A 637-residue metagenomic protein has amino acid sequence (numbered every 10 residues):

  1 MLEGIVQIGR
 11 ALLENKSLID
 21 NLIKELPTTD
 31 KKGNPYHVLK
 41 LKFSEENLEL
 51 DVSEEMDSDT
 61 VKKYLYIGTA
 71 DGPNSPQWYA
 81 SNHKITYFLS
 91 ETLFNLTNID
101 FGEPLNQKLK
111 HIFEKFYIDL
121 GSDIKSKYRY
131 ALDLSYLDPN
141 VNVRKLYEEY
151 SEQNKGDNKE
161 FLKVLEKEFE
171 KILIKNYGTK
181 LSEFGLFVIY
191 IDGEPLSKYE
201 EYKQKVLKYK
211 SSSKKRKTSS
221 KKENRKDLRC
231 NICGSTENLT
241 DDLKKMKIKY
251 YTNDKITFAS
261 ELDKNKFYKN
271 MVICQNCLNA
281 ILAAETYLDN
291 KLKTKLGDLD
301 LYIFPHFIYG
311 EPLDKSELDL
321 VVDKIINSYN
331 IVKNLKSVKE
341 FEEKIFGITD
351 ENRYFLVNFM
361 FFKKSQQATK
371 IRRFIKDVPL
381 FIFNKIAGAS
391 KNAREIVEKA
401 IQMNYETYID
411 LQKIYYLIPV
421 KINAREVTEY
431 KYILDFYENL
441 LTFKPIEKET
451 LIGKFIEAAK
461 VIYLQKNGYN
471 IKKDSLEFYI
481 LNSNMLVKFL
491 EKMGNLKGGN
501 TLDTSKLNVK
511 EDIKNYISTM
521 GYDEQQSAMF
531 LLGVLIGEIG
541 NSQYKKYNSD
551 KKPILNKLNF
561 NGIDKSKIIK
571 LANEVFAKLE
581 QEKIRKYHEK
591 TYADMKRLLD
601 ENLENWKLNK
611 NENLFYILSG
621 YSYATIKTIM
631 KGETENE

Functional and structural regions predicted by a protein language model:
M1-G185, K198, T240, A284 (+1 more regions): Extended alpha-helical scaffolding segments
K198-S219, T252-S260: Short Cys/His-rich Zn2+-coordinating modules
L207-K208, D227-I232: Active-site-proximal segments of catalytic enzyme domains that coordinate small-molecule cofactors or metal ions
N224-L228, T236, M271: Residues immediately within or flanking Cys/His clusters that coordinate Zn2+ in small zinc-binding modules
C230-G234, C274-C277: Short cysteine-rich clusters marking metal-coordination/redox-active sites
E237-L239, N279-L282: Short functional micro-motifs and their immediate structural scaffolds
K245-I256, D289-D300: Short cysteine/histidine-rich metal-coordination sites, predominantly Zn2+-binding motifs
S260-N279: Short beta-strand-alpha-helix junction that forms the catalytic/metal-binding core of metal-dependent nuclease domains
